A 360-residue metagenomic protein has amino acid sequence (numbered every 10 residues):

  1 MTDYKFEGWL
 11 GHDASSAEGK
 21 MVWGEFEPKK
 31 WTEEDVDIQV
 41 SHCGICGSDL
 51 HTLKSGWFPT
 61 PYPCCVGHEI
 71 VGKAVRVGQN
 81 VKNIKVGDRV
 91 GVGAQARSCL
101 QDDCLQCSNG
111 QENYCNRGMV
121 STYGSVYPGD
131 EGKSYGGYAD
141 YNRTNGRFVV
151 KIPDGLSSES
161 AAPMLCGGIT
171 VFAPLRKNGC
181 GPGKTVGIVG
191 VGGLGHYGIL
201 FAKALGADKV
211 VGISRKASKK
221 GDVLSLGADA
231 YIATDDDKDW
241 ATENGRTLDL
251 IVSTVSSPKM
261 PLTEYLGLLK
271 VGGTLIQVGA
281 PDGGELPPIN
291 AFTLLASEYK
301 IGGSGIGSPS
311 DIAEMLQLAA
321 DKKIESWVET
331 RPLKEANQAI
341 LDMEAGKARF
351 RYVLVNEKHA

Functional and structural regions predicted by a protein language model:
M1-Y4, T263-E264, P309-A360: C-terminal hydrophobic helical "lid"/dimerization subdomain of Rossmann-like NAD(P)H-dependent oxidoreductases
E27-C43, G56-S108, N113, Y135 (+1 more regions): Glycine-rich beta-strand-centered segment in the early N-terminal region that forms part of a ligand/cofactor-binding
R89, T185, G273-T274, K300: Short glycine-centered segments of the SAM/dcSAM-binding site in methyltransferase folds
S98-V189: NAD(P)H dinucleotide-binding glycine-rich loop of Rossmann-like/cofactor-binding domains, especially the beta1-alpha1
P182-V191, H196, K203-T263: Adenosine-nucleotide cofactor-binding segment
R215-D222, G284-A291, D311-I312: Short, glycine/polar-rich helix-capping loops at beta-to-alpha or helix-loop-helix junctions that flank or form
L269-V271: Helix-to-beta-strand junctions that scaffold the AdoMet/dcAdoMet cofactor pocket in Class I SAM-dependent enzymes
T274-I276, P288-E329: Rossmann-fold dehydrogenase core element
